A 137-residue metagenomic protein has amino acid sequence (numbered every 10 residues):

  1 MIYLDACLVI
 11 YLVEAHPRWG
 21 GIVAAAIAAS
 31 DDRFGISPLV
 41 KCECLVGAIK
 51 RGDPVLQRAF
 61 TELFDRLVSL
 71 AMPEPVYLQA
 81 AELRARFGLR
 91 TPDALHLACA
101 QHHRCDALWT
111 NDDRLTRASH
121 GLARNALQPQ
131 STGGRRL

Functional and structural regions predicted by a protein language model:
M1, R66, L97-L137: Acidic, PIN/NYN-like endoribonuclease modules and their adjacent C-terminal/linker elements
M1-I36, A48-A59, A126-L137: Short, well-structured N-terminal submotif of metal-dependent ribonuclease cores
L4, G35-I36, A71, T91 (+1 more regions): Short beta-strand scaffold positions
L8, V40, V76, H96 (+1 more regions): Alpha-helix capping/helix-boundary segments
L12, S69, L89, L108: Conserved SAM-binding loop
S30, F87, H103: Active-site charged/polar residues at nucleotide-handling catalytic sites that mediate phosphoryl, nucleotidyl
R66-R86: Acidic catalytic patch
